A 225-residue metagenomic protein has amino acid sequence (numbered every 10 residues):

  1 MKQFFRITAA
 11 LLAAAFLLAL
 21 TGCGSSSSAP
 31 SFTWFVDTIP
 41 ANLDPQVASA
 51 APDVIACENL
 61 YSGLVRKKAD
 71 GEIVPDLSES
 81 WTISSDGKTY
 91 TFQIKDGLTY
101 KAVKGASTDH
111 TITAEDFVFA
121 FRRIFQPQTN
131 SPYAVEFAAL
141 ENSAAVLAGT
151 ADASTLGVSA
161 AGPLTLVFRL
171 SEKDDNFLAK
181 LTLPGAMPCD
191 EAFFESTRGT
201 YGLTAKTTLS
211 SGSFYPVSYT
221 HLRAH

Functional and structural regions predicted by a protein language model:
M1-A9: Bacterial N-terminal signal peptides that target proteins for export
F16-L17: Hydrophobic core
T21-G22: C-terminal motif of bacterial Sec signal peptides marking the signal peptidase cleavage site
S28, P40-V47, E72-V74, Y100-A102 (+1 more regions): Short, solvent-exposed loop/turn elements at domain surfaces
A29-T38, T89-F92, F117, L166-V167: Short, well-ordered beta-strand elements
F35-S85, L209-S211, V217: N-terminal lobe/hinge region of extracytoplasmic solute-binding protein
E79-E136: Aromatic- and charge-enriched surface segment that lines or borders ligand/interaction sites
A153-T155, P163-L164, R169-R223: Gly/Pro-rich hinge or "lid" segments in bacterial periplasmic/extracellular proteins
